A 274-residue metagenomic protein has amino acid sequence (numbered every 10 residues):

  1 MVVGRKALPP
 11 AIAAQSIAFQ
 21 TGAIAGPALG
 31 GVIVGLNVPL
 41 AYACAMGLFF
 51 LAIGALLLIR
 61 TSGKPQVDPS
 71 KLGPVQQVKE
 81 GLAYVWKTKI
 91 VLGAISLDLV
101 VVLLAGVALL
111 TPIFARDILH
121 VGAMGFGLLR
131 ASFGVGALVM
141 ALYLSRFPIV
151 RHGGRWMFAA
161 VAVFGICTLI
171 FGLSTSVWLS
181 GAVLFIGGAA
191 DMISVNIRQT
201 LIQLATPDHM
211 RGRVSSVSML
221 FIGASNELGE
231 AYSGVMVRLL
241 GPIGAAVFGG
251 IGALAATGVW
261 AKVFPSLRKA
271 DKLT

Functional and structural regions predicted by a protein language model:
M1-T21: Cytoplasmic helix-loop-helix junction between adjacent transmembrane helices in 12-TM secondary transporters
V2-R5, V67-V75, Q203-T206: Cytosolic-biased juxtamembrane loops and peripheral soluble domains of multi-pass membrane proteins
A14-G22, L97, V217-I222: Hydrophobic alpha-helical segments of secondary membrane carriers
F19-A55: Helix-loop-helix hairpin linking two adjacent transmembrane segments in secondary transporters
A23, P27, L97-L109, N226: Conserved extracellular-gate-facing transmembrane-helix segments in secondary transporters
Y42, M46-L51, K79, W86 (+2 more regions): C-terminal transmembrane bundle of multi-pass solute transporters/carriers
S62-S96: Juxtamembrane intracellular "pre-TM" segments in multi-pass secondary transporters
